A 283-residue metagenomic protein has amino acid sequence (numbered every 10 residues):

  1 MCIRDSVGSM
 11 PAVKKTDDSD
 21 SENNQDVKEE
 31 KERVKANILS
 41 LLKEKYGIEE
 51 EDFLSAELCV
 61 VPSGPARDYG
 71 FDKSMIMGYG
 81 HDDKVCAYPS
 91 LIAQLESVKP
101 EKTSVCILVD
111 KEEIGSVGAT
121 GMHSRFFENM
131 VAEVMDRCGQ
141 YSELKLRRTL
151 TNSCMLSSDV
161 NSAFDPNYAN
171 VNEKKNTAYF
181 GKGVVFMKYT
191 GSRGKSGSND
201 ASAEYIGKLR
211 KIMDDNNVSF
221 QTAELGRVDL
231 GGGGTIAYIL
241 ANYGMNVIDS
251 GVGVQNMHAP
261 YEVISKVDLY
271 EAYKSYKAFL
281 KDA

Functional and structural regions predicted by a protein language model:
R4-A283: N-terminal hydrophobic/helix-forming segments and targeting peptides
